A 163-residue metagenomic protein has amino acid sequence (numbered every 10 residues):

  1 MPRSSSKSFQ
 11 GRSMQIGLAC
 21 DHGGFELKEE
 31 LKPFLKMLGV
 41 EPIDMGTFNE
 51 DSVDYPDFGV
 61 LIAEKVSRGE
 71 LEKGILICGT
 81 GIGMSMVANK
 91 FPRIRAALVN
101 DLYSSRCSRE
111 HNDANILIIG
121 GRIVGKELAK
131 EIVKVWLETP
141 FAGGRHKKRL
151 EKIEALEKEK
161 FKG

Functional and structural regions predicted by a protein language model:
R3-S13: Short, Lys/Arg-enriched N-terminal segments with co-localized hydrophobic residues within the first ~10-30 amino acids
G17-A19, G23-G24, L102-G163: C-terminal binding/interaction regions
L18-L38, P42: Glycine-rich phosphate/diphosphate-binding loop of Rossmann-like nucleotide-binding domains
E41-S52: A short beta-strand-loop structural module common to alpha/beta enzyme folds
F58-L98: Helix-adjacent hinge/juxtasegments
